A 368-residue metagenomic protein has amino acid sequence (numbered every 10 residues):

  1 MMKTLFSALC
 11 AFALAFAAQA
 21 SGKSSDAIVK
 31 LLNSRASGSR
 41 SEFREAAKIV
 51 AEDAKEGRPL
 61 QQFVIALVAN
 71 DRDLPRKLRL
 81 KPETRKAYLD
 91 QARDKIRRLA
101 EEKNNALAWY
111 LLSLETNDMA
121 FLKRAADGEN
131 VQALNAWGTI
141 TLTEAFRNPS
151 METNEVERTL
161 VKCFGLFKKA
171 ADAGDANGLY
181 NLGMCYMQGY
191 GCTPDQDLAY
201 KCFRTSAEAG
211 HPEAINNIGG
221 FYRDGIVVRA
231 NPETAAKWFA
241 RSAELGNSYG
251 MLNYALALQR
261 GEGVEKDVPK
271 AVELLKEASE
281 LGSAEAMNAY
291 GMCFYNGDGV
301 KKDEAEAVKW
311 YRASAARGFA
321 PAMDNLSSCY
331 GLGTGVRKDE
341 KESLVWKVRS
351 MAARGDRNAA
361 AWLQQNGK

Functional and structural regions predicted by a protein language model:
S7-A15: Bacterial N-terminal signal peptides
A18-R79: N-terminal leader/linker segments that initiate helical-solenoid repeat arrays
K30, V64-R76, L114-T116, A136-S150 (+6 more regions): Hydrophobic face of amphipathic alpha-helices that form TPR/SEL1-like repeat modules and related alpha-solenoid
V50, I96, L122, F167 (+5 more regions): Hydrophobic/aromatic packing residues within the alpha-helices of TPR/SEL1-like helical repeat arrays
K55-R58, I65, N70-R72, E102-A106 (+16 more regions): Short helix-capping/linker turns of helical repeat alpha-solenoids
R337-K368: Terminal, low-structured helical/coil segments at or just beyond the last alpha-helical repeat
